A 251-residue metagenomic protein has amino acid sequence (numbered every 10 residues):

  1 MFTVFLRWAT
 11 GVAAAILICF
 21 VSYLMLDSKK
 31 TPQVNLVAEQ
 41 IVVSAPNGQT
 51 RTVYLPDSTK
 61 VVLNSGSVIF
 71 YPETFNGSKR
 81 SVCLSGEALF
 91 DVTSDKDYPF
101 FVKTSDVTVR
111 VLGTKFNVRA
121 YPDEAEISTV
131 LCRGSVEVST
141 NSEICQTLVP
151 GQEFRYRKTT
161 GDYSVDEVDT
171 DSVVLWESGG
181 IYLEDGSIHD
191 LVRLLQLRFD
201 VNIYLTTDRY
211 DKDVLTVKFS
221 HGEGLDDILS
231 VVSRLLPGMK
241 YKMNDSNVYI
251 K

Functional and structural regions predicted by a protein language model:
M1-T3: Juxtamembrane low-complexity tails/linkers enriched in Ser/Thr-Pro and polybasic
F5-K251: A residue-level detector for the "anchor" residue at the start of short, highly conserved motifs
